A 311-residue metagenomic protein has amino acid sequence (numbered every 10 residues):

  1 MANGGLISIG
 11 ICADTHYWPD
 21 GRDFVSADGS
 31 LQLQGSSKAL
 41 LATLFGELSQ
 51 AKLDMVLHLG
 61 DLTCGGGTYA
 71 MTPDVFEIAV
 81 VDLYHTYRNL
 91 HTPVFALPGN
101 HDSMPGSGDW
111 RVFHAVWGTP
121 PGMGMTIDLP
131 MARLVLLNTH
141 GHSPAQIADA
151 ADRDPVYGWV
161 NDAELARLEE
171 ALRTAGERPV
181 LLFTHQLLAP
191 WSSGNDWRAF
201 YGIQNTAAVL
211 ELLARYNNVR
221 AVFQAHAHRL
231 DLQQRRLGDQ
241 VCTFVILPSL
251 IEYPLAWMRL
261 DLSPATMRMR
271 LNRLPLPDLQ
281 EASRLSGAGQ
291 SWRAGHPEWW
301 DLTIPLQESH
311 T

Functional and structural regions predicted by a protein language model:
M1-P73: N-terminal active-site segment of His-dependent metallophosphoesterases
A2-G4, S263-T311: A short C-terminal boundary segment appended to hydrolase-like catalytic domains
I11-A13, V56-D61, V94-N100, L137 (+3 more regions): Active-site neighborhood of phospho(di)ester-bond hydrolases with catalytic His/Asp-centered motifs
T15-W18, L62-G65, N100-M104, H140-S143 (+4 more regions): Solvent-exposed loop/turn segments at secondary-structure junctions within structured extracellular/periplasmic domains
D28-L40, D154-W159, G202-A207: A short acidic, glycine-rich active-site loop that binds or catalyzes chemistry on phosphate/adenosine moieties
A70-T174, A208, N218, Q234-L247 (+3 more regions): Extended active-site neighborhood of metal-dependent phosphoesterases/phosphodiesterases
T72-F76, A150-R153, Y157, A175-F223: Active-site-proximal segments of metal-dependent phosphoesterases and phosphodiesterases across multiple
Y253-M258, L279-E281: Short, charged, surface-exposed secondary-structure boundary motifs
